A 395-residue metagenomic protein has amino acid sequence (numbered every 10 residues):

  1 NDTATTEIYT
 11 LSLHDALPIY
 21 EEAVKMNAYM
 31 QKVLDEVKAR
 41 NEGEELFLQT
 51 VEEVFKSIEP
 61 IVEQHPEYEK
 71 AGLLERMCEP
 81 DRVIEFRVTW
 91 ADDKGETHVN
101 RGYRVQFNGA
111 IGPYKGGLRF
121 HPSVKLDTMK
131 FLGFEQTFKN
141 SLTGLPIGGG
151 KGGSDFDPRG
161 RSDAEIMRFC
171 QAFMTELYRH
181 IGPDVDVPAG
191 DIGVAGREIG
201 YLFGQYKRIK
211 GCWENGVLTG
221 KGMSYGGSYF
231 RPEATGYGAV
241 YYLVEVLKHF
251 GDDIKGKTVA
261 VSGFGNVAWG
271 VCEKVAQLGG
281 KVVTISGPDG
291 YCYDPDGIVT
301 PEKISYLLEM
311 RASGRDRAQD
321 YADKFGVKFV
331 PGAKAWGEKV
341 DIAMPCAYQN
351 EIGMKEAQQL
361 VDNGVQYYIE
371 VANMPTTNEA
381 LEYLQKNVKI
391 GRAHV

Functional and structural regions predicted by a protein language model:
D2-L17, H394: Short, small-residue-biased leader/transition segments that mark boundaries at the very start of proteins
E67-H98: Structured beta-strand/loop patches that form or line metal/cofactor-binding pockets in enzymes
E96-T137: N-terminal cap/recognition module
H121, N140-K255: Glycine/serine-rich phosphate-binding loop and adjoining beta1-alpha1 elements at the start of nucleotide-handling
G227-K334: Glycine-rich phosphate/diphosphate-binding loop of Rossmann-like nucleotide-binding domains
K255-T258, V340, V365: Phosphate-coordination loops involved in phosphoryl transfer and adenosine-cofactor binding
A347-R392: Rossmann-fold NAD(P)-binding glycine/threonine-rich loop
